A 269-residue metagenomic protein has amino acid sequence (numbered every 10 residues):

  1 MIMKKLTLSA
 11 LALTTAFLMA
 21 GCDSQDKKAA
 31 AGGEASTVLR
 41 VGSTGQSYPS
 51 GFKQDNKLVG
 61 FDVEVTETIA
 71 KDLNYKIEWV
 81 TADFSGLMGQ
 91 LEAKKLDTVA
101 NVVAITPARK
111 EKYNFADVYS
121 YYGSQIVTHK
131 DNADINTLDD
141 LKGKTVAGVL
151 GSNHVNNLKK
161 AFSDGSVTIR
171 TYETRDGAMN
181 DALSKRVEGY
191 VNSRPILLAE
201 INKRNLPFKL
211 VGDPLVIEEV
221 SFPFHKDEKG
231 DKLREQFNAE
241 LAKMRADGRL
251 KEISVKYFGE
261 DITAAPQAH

Functional and structural regions predicted by a protein language model:
L18-G21: C-terminal motif of bacterial Sec signal peptides marking the signal peptidase cleavage site
D23, V63-D72, N132, D139 (+2 more regions): Extended ligand-binding regions for polar small-molecule ligands
S24-A29, N153-R170, K209-G212, L241-H269: Ligand-binding clefts/hinges and TM-proximal coupling segments of bilobed small-molecule sensing domains
A30-G33, H129-V146: Flexible hinge/capping segments at coil-to-helix
A31-V102, D247: Extracytoplasmic small-molecule ligand-binding "clamshell" domains of the periplasmic binding protein/Venus flytrap
T44, Y121-T128, L198, N202-A239 (+1 more regions): Periplasmic-binding protein-like
E78-G89, A133, R170-S184, I196 (+1 more regions): Short helix-initiation/N-cap motifs at beta->coil->alpha
V103-E111, N157-A161, L183, E188-I217: A ligand-binding cleft/hinge motif common to bilobed small-molecule-binding domains
